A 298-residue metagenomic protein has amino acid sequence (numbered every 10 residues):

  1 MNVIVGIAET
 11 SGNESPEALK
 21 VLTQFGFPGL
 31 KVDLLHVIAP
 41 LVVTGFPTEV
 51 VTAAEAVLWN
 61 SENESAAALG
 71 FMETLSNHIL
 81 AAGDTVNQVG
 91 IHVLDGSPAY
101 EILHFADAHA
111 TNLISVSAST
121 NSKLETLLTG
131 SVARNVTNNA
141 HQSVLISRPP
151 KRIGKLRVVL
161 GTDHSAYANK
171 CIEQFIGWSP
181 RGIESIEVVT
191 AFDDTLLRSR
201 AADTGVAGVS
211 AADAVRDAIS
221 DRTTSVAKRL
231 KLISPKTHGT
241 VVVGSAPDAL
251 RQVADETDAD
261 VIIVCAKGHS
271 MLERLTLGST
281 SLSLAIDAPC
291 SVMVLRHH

Functional and structural regions predicted by a protein language model:
M1-V57, R157-V209: Small/aliphatic-rich secondary-structure junction motif
N2-I4, Q24-P28, Y100-R152, Q252-H298: Gly/Ser-rich helix-loop-strand patches that form or flank binding pockets for ribonucleotide-derived cofactors
N13-E14, A39-V42, L58-E62, G70 (+2 more regions): Structural beta-alpha unit
K20, N77, R134, E173 (+4 more regions): Active-site phosphate/pyrophosphate- and oxyanion-stabilizing loops and adjacent acidic/basic residues in soluble
G26-F27, D84, H141, P180-R181 (+2 more regions): Short conserved AdoMet
T48, E184-V261: Structured core of small recognition/catalytic domains
A54-G70, A207-D221: A short acidic, glycine-rich active-site loop that binds or catalyzes chemistry on phosphate/adenosine moieties
